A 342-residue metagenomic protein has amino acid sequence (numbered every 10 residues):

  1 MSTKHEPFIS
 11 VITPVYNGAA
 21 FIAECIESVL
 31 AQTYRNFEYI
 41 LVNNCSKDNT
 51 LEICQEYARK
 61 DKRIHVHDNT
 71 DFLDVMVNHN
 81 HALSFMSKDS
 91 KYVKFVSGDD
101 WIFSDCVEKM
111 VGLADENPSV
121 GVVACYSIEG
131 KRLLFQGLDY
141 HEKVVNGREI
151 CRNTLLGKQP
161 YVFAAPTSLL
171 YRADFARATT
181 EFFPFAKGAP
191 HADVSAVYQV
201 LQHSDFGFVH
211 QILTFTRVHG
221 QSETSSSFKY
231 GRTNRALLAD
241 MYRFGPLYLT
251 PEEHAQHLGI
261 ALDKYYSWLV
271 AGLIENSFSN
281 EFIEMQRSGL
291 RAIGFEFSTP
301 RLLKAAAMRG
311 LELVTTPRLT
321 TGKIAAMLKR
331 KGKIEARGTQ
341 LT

Functional and structural regions predicted by a protein language model:
M1, P246, V270-T342: Membrane-interface aromatic/basic loop that binds lipid-linked glycans or pyrophosphate carriers, typified by
N17-A31: Short, well-formed alpha-helical segments that are part of the catalytic scaffolds of diverse glycosyltransferases
S28, N43-E52, D71: A conserved acidic beta->alpha catalytic loop
F37-C45, H67-D68, V96-G98: Short beta-strand/loop segment that forms part of the nucleotide-sugar
N69-K88, W101: Glycine-rich, basic loop-to-helix element that forms the pyrophosphate-binding segment of sugar-nucleotide handling
D105-D139: Conserved donor NDP-sugar-binding/catalytic core segment of glycosyltransferases
V144-R235: Conserved nucleotide-sugar donor-binding catalytic segment
N146-E149, A189, T214-G220, S225-H254 (+1 more regions): Catalytic core of nucleotide-sugar-dependent glycosyltransferases
